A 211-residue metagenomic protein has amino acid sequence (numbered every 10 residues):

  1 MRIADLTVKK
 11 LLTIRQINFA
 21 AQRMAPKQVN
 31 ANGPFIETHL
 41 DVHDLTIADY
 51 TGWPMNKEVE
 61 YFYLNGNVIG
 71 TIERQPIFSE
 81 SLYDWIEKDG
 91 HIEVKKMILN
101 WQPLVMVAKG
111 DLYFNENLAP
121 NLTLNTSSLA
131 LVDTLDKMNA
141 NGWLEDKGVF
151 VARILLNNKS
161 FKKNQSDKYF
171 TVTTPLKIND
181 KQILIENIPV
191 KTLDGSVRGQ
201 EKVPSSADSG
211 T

Functional and structural regions predicted by a protein language model:
M1-T211: Glycine-rich, small/hydroxylated-residue low-complexity segments
